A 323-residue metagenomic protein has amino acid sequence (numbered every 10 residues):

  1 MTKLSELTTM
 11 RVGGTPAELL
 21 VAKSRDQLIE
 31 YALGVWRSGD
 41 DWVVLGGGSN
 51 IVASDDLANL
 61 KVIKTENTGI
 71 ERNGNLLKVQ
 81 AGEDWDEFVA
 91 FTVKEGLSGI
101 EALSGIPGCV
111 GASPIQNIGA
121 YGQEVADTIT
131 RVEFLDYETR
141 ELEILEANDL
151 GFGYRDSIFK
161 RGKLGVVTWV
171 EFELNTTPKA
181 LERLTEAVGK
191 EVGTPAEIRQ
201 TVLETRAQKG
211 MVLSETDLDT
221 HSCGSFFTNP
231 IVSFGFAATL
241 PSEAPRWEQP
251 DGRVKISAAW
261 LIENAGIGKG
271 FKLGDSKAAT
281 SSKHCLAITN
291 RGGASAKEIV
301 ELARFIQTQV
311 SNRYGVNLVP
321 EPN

Functional and structural regions predicted by a protein language model:
M1-T139: Anion-binding (especially nucleotide phosphate/pyrophosphate-binding) glycine-rich loop and adjoining beta-alpha core
T2, W36, G96-G99, I158 (+3 more regions): Generic detector of short alpha-helix boundary/capping microenvironments and adjacent low-complexity segments
S5-T9, L142-E298, R313-N323: Phosphate/pyrophosphate- and phosphate-bearing ligand-binding catalytic cores of soluble enzymes
S24, G48, G108, R140 (+4 more regions): Residue-level signal for inorganic ion chemistry
Y31-V35, R183-V188, L240, L302-I306: Short amphipathic alpha-helices in soluble, non-transmembrane regions that often serve as interface/regulatory elements
